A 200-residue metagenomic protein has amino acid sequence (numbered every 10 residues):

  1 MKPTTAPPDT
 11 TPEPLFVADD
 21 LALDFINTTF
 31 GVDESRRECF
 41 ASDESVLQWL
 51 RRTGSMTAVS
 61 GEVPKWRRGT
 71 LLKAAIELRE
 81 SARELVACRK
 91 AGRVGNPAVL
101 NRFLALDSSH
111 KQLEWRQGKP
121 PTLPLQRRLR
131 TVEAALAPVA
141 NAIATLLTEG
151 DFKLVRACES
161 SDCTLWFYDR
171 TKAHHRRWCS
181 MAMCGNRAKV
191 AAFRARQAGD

Functional and structural regions predicted by a protein language model:
M1-A157: Short helix-coil boundary/hinge micro-motifs
Q126-D200: Cys/His-clustered metal-coordination modules, chiefly Zn-binding fingers
